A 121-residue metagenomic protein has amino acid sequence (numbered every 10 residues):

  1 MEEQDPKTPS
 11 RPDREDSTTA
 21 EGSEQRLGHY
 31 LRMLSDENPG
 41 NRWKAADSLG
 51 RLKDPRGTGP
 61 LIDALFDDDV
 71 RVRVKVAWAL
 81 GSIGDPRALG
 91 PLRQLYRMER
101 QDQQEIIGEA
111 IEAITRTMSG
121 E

Functional and structural regions predicted by a protein language model:
E3-L52, G57-P60: N-terminal segments that cap or nucleate solenoid repeat domains
A20-M33, D54-F66, D85-R97, T117-E121: Amphipathic alpha-helical scaffolding segments comprising HEAT/armadillo-like alpha-solenoid repeats
E37-N38, D68-D69, E99-R100, Q104: Short inter-helical turns and helix N-cap capping residues of alpha-solenoid HEAT/ARM repeat scaffolds
A45, V76, I107-I111: Conserved hydrophobic register position within alpha-solenoid helical repeats
D102-E109, A113-M118: Long alpha-helical HEAT/HEAT-like repeat alpha-solenoid scaffolds in very large eukaryotic proteins, especially those
